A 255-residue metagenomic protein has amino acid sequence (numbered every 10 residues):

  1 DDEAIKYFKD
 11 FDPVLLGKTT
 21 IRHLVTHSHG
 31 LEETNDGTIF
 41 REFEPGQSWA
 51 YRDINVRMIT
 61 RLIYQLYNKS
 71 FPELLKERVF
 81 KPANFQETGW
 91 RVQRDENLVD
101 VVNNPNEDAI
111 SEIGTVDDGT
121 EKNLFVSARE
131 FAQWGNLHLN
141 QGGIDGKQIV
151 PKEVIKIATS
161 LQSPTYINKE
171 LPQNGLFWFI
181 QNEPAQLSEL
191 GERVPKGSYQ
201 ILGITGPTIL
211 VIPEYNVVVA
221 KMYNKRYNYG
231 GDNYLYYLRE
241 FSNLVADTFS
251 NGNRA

Functional and structural regions predicted by a protein language model:
D1-D53, R57: Active-site-proximal loop and beta-strand segments within enzyme catalytic domains
D1-K9, G17-K18, Y67-R94, D145-K152: Short, well-structured active-site flanking segments
T26-L31, E77, K81-F85, L137: Glycine-rich, acidic and aromatic/proline-enriched surface loops and short helix-turn segments that act as binding
P45-S48, D118-K122, G230: Active-site rim elements
M58-L62, T120-I144, P207-Y223: Active-site-proximal alpha-helical segments within enzyme catalytic domains
A83-L139: Active-site-proximal helix/loop microenvironment of the serine DD-peptidase/beta-lactamase transpeptidase fold
V99-K122, L161-A220: Active-site Gly/Thr loop motif
S198-A255: Structured C-terminal helix/loop/strand segments within mature extracytoplasmic catalytic/sensor domains
